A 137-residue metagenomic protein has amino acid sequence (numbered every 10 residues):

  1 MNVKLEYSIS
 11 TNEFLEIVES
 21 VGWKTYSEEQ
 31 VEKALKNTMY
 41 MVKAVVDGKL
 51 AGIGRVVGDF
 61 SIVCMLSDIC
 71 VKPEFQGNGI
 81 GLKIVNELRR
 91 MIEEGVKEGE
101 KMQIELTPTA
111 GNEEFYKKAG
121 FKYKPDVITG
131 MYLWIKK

Functional and structural regions predicted by a protein language model:
M1-E29: Short amphipathic alpha-helix that is part of the acyltransferase structural core
E6, S67, T107-P108: Small/polar loops that bind or transfer phosphate-bearing groups
I9-N12, S61, A110-E114: Short alpha-helical
E19-M41, V46: Active-site rim helix/loop that mediates acceptor-substrate recognition in acyltransferases
K43, K49-G58, I62-M65, C70: Conserved beta-strand in the GNAT
F75, G79-E87: Conserved acetyl-CoA pyrophosphate-binding loop and the N-cap/start of the following alpha-helix in GNAT-like
E94-T129, L133: Conserved active-site alpha-helix within GNAT-family acetyltransferase domains
